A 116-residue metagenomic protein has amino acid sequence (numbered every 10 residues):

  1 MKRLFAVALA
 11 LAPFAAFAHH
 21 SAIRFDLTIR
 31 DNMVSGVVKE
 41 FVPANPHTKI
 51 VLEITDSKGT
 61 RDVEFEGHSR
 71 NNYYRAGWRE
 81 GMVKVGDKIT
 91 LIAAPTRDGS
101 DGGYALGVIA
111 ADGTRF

Functional and structural regions predicted by a protein language model:
M1-L4: Positively charged n-region of N-terminal signal peptides that target proteins for export
A16-N32: Short boundary/loop segments of OB/S1/cold-shock single-stranded nucleic-acid-binding domains
G36-V38: Conserved hydrophobic positions within beta-strands
A44-I54: Short aromatic-glycine-enriched beta-strand elements
G67-R75: Short, structured beta-strand/loop micro-motifs enriched in basic residues and often containing a Trp
Y74-L91: Short nucleic-acid-contacting surface segments enriched for D/E, G, S/T with interspersed K/R
T96-F116: OB-fold/S1-family single-stranded nucleic acid-binding modules
